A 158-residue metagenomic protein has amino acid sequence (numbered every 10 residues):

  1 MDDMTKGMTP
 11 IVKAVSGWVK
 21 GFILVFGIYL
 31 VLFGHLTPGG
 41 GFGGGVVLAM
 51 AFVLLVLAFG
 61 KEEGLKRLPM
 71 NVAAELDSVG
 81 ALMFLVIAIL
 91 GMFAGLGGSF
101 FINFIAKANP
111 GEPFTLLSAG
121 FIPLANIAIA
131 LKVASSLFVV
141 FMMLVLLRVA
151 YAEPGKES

Functional and structural regions predicted by a protein language model:
D2-H35, V47-S158: Non-transmembrane, aqueous-exposed alpha-helical and coiled segments at domain scale
G39-V46: Non-cytosolic membrane-interface motifs at loop->transmembrane helix junctions
